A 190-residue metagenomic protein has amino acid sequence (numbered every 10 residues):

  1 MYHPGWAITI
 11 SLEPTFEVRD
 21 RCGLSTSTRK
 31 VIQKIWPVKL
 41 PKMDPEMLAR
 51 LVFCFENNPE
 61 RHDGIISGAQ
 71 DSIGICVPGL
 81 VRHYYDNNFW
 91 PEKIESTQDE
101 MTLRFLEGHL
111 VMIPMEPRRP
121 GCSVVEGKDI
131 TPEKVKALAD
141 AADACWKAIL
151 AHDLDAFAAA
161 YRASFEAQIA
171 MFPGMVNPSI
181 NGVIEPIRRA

Functional and structural regions predicted by a protein language model:
M1-G5, S11-V18, I35-P45, A49-I66 (+1 more regions): C-terminal nucleotide
G23-K39: Stable alpha-helical structural segments in soluble proteins, enriched in small hydrophobic residues
